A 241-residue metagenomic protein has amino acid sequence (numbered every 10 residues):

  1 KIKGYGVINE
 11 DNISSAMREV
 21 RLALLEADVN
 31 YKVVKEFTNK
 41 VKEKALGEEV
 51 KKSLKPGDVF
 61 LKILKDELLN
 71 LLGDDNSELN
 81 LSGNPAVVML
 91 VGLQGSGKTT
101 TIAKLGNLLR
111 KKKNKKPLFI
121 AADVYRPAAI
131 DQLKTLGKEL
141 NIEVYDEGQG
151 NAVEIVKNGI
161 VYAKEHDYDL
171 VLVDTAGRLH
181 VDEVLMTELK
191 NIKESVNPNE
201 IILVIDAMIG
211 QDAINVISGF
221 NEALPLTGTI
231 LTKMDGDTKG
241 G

Functional and structural regions predicted by a protein language model:
G4-A122, A129-Q149, I155-K164, D169-T175: Primarily NTPase-proximal linker/entry elements flanking Walker-type ATP/GTP-binding cores
I13-S15, R126, I209, N215: Low-complexity, compositionally biased segments
G95, V124-R126, G177, I209 (+1 more regions): Short, glycine/acidic-enriched loop or turn micro-motifs at the edges of active sites
P127-I130, V181-E183: Conserved D-loop-proximal element of ABC-family nucleotide-binding domains
N151-E165, H180-G241: Conserved catalytic-core segment of NTP-binding enzymes
